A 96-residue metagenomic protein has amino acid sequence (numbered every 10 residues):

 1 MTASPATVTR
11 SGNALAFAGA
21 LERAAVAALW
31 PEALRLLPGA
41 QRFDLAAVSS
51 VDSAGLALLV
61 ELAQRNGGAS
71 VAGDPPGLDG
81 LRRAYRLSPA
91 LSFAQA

Functional and structural regions predicted by a protein language model:
M1-A96: STAS-like cytosolic regulatory interaction modules
